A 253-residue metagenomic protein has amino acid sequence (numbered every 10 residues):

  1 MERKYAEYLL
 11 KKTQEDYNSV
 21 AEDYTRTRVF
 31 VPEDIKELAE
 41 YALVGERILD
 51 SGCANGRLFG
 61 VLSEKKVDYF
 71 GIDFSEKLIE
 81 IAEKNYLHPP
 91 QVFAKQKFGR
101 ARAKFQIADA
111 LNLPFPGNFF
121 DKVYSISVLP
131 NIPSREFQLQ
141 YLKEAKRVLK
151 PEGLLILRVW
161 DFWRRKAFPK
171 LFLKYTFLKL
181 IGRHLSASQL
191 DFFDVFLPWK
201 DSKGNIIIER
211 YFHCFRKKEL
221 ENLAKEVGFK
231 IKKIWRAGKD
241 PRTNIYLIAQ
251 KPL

Functional and structural regions predicted by a protein language model:
M1-L49, A54-P89, A94, A101-N112 (+2 more regions): Class I (Rossmann-like) S-adenosyl-L-methionine-dependent methyltransferase catalytic domain, capturing the SAM-binding
L111-V123: A short acidic, Gly/Pro-enriched loop at the edge of an enzyme's catalytic core that lines a small-molecule cofactor
K122-E136: A short SAM/SAH-binding and catalytic strip from SAM-dependent methyltransferases
L139-P151: A short glycine-rich, Lys/Arg-flanked "PGG" loop and its adjoining helix->strand segment in the class I
